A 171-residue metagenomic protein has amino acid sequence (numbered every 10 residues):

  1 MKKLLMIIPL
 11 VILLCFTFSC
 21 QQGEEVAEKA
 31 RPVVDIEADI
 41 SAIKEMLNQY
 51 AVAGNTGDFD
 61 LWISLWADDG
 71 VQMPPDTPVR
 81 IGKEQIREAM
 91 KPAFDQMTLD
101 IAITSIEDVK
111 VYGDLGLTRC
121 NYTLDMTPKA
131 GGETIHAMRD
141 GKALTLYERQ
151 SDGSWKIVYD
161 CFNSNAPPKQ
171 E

Functional and structural regions predicted by a protein language model:
M1-L4: Positively charged n-region of N-terminal signal peptides that target proteins for export
I8-T17: Bacterial N-terminal signal peptides
C20-D68, K169-E171: Short, low-complexity N-terminal intrinsically disordered segments enriched in polar/charged residues
Q22-A27, R139-P168: Short beta-strand edge/turn micro-motifs at domain boundaries
E37-A42, F59-Y112, N121, I135-M138: A solvent-exposed, acidic/Ser-Thr-rich amphipathic alpha-helical stretch
V109-G116, E148-S154: A short, structured loop/turn motif at beta-sheet edges
D114-M126, G141: A short hydrophobic beta-strand element
G131-E133: Extracellular loop and loop/strand-boundary signature of outer-membrane beta-barrel proteins
